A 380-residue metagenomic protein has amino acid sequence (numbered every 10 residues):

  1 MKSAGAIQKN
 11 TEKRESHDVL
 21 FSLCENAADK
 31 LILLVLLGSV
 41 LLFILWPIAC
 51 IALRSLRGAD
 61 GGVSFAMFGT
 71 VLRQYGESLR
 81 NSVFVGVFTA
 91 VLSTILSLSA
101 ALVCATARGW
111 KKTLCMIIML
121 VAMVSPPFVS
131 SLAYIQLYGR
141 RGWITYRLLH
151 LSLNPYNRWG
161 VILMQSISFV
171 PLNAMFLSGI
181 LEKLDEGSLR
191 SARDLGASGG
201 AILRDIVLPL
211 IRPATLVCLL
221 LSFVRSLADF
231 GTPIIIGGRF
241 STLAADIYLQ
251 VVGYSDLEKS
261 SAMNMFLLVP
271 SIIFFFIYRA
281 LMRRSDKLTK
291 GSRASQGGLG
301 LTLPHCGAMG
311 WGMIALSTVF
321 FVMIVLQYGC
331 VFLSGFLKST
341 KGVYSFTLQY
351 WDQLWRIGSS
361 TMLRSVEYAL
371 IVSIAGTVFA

Functional and structural regions predicted by a protein language model:
M1-V35, A280-T318: Transmembrane alpha-helical segments of polytopic membrane transport and secretion proteins
L20, V63-L72, F346-W355: A short amphipathic helical element positioned immediately N-terminal to and/or at the very start of a transmembrane
A28-A59, V71-E182, L210-G231, A262-A280 (+2 more regions): Membrane-water interface segments at the C-terminal ends of transmembrane alpha-helices in multi-pass inner-membrane
L195-A197, P209: Glycine/proline-centered hinge or cleavage motifs at structural transition points of membrane proteins
S198, D286-L303, T340-L354: Juxtamembrane inter-helical linkers in multi-pass membrane proteins
F230-Y254, S339-V343: Glycine-rich helix-loop "coupling/hinge" segments at transmembrane-helix boundaries in multipass transporters
Y248-P270: Helix-loop-helix hairpin linking two adjacent transmembrane segments in secondary transporters
